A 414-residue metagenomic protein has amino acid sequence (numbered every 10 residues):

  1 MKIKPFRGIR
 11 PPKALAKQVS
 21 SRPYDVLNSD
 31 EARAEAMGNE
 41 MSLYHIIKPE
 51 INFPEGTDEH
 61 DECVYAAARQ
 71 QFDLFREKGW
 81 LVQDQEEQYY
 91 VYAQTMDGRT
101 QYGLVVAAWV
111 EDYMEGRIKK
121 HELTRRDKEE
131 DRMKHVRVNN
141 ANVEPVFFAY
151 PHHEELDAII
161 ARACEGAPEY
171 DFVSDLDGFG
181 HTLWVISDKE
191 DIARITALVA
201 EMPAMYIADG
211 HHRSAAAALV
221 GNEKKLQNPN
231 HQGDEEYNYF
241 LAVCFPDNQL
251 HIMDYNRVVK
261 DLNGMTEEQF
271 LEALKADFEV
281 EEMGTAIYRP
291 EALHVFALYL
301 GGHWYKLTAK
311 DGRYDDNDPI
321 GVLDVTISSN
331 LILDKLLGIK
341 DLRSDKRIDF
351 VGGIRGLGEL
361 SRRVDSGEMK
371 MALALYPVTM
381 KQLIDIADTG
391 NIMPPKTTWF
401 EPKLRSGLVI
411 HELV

Functional and structural regions predicted by a protein language model:
M1-V414: Surface-exposed, charge/polar-rich loops and edge strands
